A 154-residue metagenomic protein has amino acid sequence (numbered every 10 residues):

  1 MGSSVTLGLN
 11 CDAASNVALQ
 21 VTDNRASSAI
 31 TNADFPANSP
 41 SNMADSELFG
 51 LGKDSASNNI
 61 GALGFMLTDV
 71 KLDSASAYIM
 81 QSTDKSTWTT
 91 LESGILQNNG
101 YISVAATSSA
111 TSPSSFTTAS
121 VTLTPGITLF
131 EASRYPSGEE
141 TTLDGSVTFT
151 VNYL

Functional and structural regions predicted by a protein language model:
M1-L154: Mature extracellular/passenger domains of Gram-negative fimbrial/pilin and adhesin proteins
